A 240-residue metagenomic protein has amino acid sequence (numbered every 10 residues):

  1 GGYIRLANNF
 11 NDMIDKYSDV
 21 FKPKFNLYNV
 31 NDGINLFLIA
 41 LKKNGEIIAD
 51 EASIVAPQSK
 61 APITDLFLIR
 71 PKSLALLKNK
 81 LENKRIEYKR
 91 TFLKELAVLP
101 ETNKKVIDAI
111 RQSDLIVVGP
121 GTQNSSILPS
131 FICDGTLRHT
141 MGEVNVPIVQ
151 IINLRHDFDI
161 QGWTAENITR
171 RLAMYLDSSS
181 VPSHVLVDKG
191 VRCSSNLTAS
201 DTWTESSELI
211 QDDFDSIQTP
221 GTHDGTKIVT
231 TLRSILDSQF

Functional and structural regions predicted by a protein language model:
G1-K84: Electropositive, gly/pro-rich neighborhoods at or near active sites that engage anionic ligands
R90-K105: Active-site glycine-rich loop that binds ribose-phosphate moieties when present
A109, I132-V144: Catalytic-core regions built around general acid/base machinery
S113: An anion/phosphate-binding loop that grips the pyrophosphate of nucleotide cofactors and donors
V117-G119, V149-I151, L186: Structural motif
Q123-D134: Glycine/threonine-rich flexible loop motifs
E143-I148, P182: A short helix->loop->beta-strand "cap" motif at the edges of active sites that frequently abuts
Q161-F240: C-terminal functional extensions of proteins
